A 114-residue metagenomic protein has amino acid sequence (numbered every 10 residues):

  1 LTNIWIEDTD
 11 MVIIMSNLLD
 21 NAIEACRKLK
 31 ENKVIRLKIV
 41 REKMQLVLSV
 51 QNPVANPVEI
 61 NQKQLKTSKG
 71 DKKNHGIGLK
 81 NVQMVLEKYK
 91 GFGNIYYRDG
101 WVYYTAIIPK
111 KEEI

Functional and structural regions predicted by a protein language model:
L1-I14: Conserved short strand/loop->alpha-helix "switch" segment adjacent to the catalytic nucleotide/phosphoryl-transfer site
L18, A22: Hydrophobic residues in the alpha-helical elements that line and stabilize the ATP-binding pocket of the HATPase_c
N32-M44: Short beta-strand/loop element within the Bergerat-fold HATPase_c
L46-G76: Glycine-rich/acidic phosphate-handling loop/turn and adjacent ATP-lid/helix of nucleotide-binding kinase/ATPase domains
N56, R98-T105: Glycine-rich nucleotide-binding loop
